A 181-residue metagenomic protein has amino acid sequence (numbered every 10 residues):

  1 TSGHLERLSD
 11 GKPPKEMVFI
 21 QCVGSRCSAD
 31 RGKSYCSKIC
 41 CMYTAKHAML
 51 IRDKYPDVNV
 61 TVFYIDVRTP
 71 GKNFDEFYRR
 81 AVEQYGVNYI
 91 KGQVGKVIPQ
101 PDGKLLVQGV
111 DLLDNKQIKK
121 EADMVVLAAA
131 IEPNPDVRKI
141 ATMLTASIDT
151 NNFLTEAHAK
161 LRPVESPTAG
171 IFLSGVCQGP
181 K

Functional and structural regions predicted by a protein language model:
T1-K181: Residues forming the flavin
